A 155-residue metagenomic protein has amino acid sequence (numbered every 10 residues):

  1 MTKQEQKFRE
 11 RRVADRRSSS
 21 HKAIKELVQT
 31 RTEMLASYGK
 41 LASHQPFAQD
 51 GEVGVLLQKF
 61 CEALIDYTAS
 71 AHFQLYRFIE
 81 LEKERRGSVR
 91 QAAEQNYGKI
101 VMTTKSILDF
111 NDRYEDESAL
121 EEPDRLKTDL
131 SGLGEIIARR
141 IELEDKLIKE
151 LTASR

Functional and structural regions predicted by a protein language model:
M1-R155: Surface-exposed peri-terminal alpha-helical interaction modules
